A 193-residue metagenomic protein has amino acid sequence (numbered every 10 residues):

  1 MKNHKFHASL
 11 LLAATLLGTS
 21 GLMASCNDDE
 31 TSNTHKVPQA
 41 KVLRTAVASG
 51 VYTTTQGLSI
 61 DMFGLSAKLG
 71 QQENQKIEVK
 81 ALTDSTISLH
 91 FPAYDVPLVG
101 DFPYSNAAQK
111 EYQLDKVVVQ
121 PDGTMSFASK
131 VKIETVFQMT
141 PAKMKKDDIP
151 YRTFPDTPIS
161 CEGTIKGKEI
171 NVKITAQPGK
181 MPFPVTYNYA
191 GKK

Functional and structural regions predicted by a protein language model:
K2-F6, G18-V51, A176-K193: Bacterial Sec-dependent N-terminal signal peptides
L11-L17: Hydrophobic helical h-region of N-terminal Sec-dependent signal peptides in bacterial secretory/periplasmic proteins
L22-S25, T54, D61, K68 (+5 more regions): Intrinsically disordered, low-complexity, compositionally biased regions/tails
V42, V47, V51-A81, H90-A93 (+2 more regions): Mature soluble binding/inhibitory domains
T45, V118-F127, T164-I170: Edge/loop elements at the starts and ends of beta-strands within beta-rich repeat scaffolds
G57-S59, P92-L98, E134, Q177-P182: Hydrophobic lipid-interacting interfaces of membrane-associated proteins
K68-D156: Predominantly extracellular/secreted and cell-surface proteins with exposed, flexible low-complexity segments
V131, T135-K193: Extracytoplasmic electrostatic interaction patches
